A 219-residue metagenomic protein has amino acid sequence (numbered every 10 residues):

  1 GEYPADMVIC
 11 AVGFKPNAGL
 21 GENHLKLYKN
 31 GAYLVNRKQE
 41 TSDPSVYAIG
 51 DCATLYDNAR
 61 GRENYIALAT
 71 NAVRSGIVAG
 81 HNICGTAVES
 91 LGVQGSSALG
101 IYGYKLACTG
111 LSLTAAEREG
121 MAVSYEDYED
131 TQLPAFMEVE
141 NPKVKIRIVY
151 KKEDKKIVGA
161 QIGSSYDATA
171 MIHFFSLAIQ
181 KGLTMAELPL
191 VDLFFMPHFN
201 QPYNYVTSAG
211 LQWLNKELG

Functional and structural regions predicted by a protein language model:
E2-V78, F174, A178: FAD-site-proximal beta/loop scaffold in flavoenzymes
M7-V8, N30, Q94, L111 (+1 more regions): Short beta-strand-initiation
I9-P16, C52, S97-G103, Q132 (+1 more regions): Glycine-rich beta-alpha junction loops
V12, K105-T109, R118-G219: Flexible, glycine-rich terminal cap/loop adjacent to redox cofactors in electron-transfer oxidoreductases
G19, T114-A115: Surface-exposed charge patches
V35, I49-T114, F199-L218: A conserved FAD-binding loop/helix module that cradles the flavin
K38-Q39, A98, E138: Short secondary-structure boundary/capping segments
